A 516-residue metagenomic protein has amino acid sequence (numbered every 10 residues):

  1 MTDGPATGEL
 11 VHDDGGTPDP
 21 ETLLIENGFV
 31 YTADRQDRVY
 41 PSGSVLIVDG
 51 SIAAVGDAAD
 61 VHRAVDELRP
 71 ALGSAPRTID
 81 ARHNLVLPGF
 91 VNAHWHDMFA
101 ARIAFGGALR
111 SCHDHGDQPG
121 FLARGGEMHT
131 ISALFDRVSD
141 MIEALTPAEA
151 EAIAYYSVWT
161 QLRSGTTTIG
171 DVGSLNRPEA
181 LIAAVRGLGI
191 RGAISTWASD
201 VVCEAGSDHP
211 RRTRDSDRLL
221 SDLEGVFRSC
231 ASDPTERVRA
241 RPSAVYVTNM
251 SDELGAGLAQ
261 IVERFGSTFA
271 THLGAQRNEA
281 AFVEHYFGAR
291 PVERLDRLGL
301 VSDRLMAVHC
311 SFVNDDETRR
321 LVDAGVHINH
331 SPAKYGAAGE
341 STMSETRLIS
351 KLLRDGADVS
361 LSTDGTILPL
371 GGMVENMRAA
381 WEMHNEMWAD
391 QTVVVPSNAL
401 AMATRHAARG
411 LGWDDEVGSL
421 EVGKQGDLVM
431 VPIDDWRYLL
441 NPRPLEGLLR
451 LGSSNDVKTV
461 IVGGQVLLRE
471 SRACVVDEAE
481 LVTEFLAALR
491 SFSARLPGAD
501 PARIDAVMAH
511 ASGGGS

Functional and structural regions predicted by a protein language model:
M1-G43, I47-A53, A58, H62 (+1 more regions): Active-site microenvironment of metallo-dependent hydrolases
G8-L10, G15, A180-C310, D316-R319: Metal-coordinating catalytic core of metallo-dependent amide/deamination hydrolases
E21-N27, R63-G126, Y155, L162-R163: Replace "His-x-His-based motif
G28, V45, G50, H83 (+15 more regions): Divalent metal-coordination and catalytic microenvironments
A101-A150, S199-S216, R277-R304, G325-H327 (+1 more regions): Active-site gating loops and adjacent loop-to-helix segments of metal-dependent hydrolytic enzymes
F105-V172, N176-I190, L220-T235, L486-A488: Alpha-helical scaffold segments that flank or form the walls of functional sites
R277-A289, E317-D323, G339-L352, I367-N385 (+1 more regions): Histidine/acidic-residue-rich catalytic or RNA/ligand-binding cores of hydrolases and nuclease-related proteins
R290, L295-R304, I349-D435, L451: His/Asp/Glu-enriched, well-ordered alpha-helical/loop segment that forms or immediately abuts the divalent-metal
